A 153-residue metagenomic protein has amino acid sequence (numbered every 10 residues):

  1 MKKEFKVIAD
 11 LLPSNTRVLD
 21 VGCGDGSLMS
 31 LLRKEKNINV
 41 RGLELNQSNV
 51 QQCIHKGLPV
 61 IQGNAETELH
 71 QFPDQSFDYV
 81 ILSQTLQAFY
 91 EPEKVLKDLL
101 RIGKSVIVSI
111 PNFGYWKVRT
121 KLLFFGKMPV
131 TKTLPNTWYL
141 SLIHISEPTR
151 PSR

Functional and structural regions predicted by a protein language model:
M1-N15: Conserved alpha-helix/loop element of class I SAM-dependent methyltransferases that forms part of the SAM/SAH-binding
G22-G24: Class I SAM-dependent methyltransferase "Motif I" SAM/SAH-binding loop
G26-S30: Glycine-rich SAM-binding Motif I of class I
L31-P59, G63-E68: Class I SAM-dependent methyltransferase SAM/SAH-binding core
Y79-E91: A short SAM/SAH-binding and catalytic strip from SAM-dependent methyltransferases
E93-I107: A short glycine-rich, Lys/Arg-flanked "PGG" loop and its adjoining helix->strand segment in the class I
V108-K132: Conserved class I S-adenosyl-L-methionine
I143-R153: Single conserved hydrophobic/aromatic residue that forms the stacking wall/gate of nucleotide- or nucleobase-binding
